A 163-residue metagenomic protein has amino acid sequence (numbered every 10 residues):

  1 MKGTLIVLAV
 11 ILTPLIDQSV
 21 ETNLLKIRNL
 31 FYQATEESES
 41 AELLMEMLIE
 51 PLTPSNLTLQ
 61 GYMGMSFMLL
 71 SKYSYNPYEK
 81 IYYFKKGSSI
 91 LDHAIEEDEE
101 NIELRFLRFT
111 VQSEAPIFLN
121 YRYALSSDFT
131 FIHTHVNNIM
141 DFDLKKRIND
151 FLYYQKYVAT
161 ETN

Functional and structural regions predicted by a protein language model:
Y32-M47, K80-S88, Y121-R122: Helix-turn-helix repeat elements of alpha-solenoid scaffolds
Y32-T35, L69-Y78, E114-L119: Short coil/turn linking the two alpha-helices of tandem helical-hairpin repeats
I49-P51, I95-E96, T130, T134: Conserved structural position within tetratricopeptide repeats
Y82-S89, N120-N138: TPR/TPR-like (Sel1-like) alpha-helical repeat modules
S126-N163: Terminal, low-structured helical/coil segments at or just beyond the last alpha-helical repeat
